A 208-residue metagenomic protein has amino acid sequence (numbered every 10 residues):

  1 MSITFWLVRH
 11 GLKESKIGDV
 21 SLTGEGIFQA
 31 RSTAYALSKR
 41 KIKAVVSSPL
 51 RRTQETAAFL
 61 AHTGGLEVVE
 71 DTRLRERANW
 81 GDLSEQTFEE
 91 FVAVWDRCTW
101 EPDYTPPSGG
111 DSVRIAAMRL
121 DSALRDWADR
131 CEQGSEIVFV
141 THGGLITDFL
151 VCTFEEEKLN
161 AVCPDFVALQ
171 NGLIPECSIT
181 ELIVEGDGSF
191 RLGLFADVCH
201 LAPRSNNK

Functional and structural regions predicted by a protein language model:
S2, V69, R77-F88, Q133-S135 (+1 more regions): Acidic, low-complexity terminal tails and accessory targeting/binding regions of phosphate-metabolizing enzymes
S2-E70: Active-site-proximal alpha-helix that buttresses catalytic centers in soluble enzyme cores
F5, S135-T141: Generic beta-sheet signal
G11, G143, A196-V198: Active-site metal-binding loops of divalent metal-dependent hydrolases
K39-K41, W127-S135: Glycine-rich phosphate-binding loop signature in dinucleotide/nucleotide-binding domains
S47-S48, M118, V140-T141: Short beta-strand scaffold positions
H62-S122: Phosphate-handling substructures
G143-T147, R191: GST superfamily/GST-like fold recognition
